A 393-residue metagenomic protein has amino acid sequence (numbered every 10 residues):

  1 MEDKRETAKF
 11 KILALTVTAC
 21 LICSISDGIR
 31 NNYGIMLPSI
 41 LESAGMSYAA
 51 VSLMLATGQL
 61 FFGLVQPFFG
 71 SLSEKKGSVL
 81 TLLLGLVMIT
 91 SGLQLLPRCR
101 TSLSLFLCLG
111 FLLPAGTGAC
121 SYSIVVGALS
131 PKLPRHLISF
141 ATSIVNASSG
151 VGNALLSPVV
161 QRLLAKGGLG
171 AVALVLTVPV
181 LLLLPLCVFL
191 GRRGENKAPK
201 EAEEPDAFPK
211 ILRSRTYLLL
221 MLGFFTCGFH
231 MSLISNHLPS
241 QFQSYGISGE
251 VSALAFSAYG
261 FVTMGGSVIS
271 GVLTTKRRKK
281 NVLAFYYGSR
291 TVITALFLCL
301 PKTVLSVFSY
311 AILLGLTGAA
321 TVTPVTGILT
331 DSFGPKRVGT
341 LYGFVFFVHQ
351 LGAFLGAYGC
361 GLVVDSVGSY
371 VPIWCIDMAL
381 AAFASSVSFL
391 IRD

Functional and structural regions predicted by a protein language model:
N31, Q59-P67, A154, G260-V268 (+1 more regions): Residue-level signature of mid-helix packing/kink "hotspots" within the transmembrane helices of 12-pass Major
Y33-I40, S214-S270: Extracytoplasmic gate region of multi-pass secondary transporters
L64-S102: Conserved MFS/SLC helix-loop-helix module at the cytosolic interface between two early adjacent transmembrane helices
V65-G77, S267-R278, V364-D365: Helix-to-loop junctions at the C-terminal end of transmembrane segments in multipass secondary transporters
S104-C120, F225, S306-A320: Hydrophobic core of transmembrane alpha-helices in multi-pass small-molecule transporters, especially MFS/SLC-type
L109-A147: Cytoplasmic helix-loop-helix junction between adjacent transmembrane helices in 12-TM secondary transporters
V145-E195: Helix-loop-helix hairpin linking two adjacent transmembrane segments in secondary transporters
Y259, K276-I328: C-terminal transmembrane helical hairpin of 12-TM major facilitator-type secondary transporters
